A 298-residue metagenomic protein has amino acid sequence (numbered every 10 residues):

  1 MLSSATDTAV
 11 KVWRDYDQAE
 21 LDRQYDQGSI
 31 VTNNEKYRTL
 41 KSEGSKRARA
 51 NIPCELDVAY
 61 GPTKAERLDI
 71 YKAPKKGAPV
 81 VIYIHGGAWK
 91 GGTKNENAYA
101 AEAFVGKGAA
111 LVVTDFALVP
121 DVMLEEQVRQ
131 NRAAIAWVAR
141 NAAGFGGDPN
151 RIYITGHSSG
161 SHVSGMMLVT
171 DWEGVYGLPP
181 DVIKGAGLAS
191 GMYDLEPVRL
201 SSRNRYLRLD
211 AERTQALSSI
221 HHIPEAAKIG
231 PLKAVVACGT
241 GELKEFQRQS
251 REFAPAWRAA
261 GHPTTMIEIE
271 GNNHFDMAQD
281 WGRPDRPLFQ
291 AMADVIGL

Functional and structural regions predicted by a protein language model:
L2-L298: Alpha/beta-hydrolase superfamily serine-hydrolase fold, recognizing
